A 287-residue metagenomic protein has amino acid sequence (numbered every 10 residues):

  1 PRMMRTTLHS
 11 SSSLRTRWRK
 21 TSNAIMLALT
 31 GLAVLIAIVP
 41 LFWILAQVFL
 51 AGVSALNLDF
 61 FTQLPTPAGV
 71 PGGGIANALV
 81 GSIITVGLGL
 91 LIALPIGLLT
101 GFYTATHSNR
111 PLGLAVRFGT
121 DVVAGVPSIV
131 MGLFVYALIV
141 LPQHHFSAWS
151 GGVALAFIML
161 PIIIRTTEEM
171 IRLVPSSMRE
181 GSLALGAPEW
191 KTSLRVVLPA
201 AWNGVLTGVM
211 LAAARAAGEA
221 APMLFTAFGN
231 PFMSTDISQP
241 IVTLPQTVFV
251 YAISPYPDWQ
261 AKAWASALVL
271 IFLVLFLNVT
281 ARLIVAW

Functional and structural regions predicted by a protein language model:
H9-L32, A46-G89, N109, V250-A261: Periplasmic/extracellular loop-to-transmembrane helix junction in inner-membrane transport proteins
A68-G69, M223-I271: Interhelical loop and adjacent transmembrane-helix boundary motif in polytopic membrane transport permeases
V80, I84-I92, I96, T100 (+4 more regions): Hydrophobic alpha-helical transmembrane segments of multipass integral membrane proteins, especially permease/channel
G89-T120, L133, A281-W287: Transmembrane-helix boundary motif in ABC transporter permease subunits
D121-F157: Generic hydrophobic transmembrane alpha-helix motif, especially the helices
P127, L185-G186, P199: Glycine/proline-centered hinge or cleavage motifs at structural transition points of membrane proteins
E168-R172, L183, M210, V250-W287: C-terminal transmembrane helix and the adjacent membrane-cytosol boundary/short C-terminal tail of inner/organellar
E189-F225: Transmembrane alpha-helices
